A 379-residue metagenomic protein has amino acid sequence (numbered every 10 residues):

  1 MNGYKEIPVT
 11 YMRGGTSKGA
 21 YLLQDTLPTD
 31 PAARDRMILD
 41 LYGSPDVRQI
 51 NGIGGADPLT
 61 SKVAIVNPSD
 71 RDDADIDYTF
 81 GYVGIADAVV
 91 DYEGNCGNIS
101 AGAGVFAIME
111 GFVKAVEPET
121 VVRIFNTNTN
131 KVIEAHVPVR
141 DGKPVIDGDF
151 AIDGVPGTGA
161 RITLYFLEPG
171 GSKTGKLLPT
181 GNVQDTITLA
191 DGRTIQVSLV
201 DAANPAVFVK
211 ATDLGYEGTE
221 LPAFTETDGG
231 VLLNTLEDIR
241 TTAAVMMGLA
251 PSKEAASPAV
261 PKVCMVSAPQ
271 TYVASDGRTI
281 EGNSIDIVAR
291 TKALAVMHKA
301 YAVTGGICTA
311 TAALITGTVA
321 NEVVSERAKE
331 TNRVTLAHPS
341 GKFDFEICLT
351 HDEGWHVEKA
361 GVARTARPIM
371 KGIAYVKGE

Functional and structural regions predicted by a protein language model:
M1-E379: A glycine-rich beta-to-alpha transition motif near the start of alpha/beta enzyme domains, typified by
